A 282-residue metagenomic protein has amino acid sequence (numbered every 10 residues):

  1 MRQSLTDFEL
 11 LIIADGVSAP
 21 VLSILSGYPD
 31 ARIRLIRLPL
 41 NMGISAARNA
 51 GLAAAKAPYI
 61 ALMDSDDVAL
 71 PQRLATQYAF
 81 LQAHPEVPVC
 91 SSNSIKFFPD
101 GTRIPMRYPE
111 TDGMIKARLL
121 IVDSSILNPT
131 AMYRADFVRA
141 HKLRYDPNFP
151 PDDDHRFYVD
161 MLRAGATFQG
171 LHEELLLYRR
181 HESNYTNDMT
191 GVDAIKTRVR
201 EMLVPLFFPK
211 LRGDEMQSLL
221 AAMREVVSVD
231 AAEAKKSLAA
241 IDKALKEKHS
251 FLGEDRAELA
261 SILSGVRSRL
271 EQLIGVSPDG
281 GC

Functional and structural regions predicted by a protein language model:
M1-D7: Short, acidic, metal-binding catalytic loop of nucleotide-sugar glycosyltransferases
T6, A14-S23, L40, D64: A conserved acidic beta->alpha catalytic loop
V21, L38-A55, T76: Glycine-rich, basic loop-to-helix element that forms the pyrophosphate-binding segment of sugar-nucleotide handling
V21, R48, A69-L74, E86 (+2 more regions): Acidic donor-diphosphate engagement hotspot in glycosyltransferases and nucleotidyltransferases that stabilizes
D30, I44-A47, T76-L143, M189-T190 (+1 more regions): Flexible acidic/His/Gly-enriched loops in nucleotide-sugar-dependent glycosyltransferase catalytic domains
I60: Short aromatic/hydrophobic "clamp" motif used to bind/position activated sugar donors
D64-V68, N93: The conserved acidic donor/metal-binding loop of glycosyltransferases
M114-V199, K210-E215: Conserved nucleotide-sugar donor-binding catalytic segment
